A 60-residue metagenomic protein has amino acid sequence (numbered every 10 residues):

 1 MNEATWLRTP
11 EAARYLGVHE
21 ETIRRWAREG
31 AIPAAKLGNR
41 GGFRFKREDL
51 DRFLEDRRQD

Functional and structural regions predicted by a protein language model:
M1-R25, D56: Polyanion-binding surface elements
P10, G30, R47-E48: Structural detector for helix-capping/boundary residues
L16-F43: Major-groove DNA-recognition helix of helix-turn-helix-type DNA-binding domains
E48-D60: A short, Lys/Arg-enriched interface patch at domain edges and termini
